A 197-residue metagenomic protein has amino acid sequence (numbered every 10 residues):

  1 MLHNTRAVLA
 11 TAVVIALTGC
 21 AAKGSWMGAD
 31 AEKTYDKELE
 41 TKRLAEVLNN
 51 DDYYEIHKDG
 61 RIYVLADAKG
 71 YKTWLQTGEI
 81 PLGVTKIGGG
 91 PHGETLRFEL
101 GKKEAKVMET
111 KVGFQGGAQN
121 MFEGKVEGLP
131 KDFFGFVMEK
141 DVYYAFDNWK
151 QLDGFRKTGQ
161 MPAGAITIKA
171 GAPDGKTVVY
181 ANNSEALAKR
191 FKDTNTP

Functional and structural regions predicted by a protein language model:
M1-L9: Bacterial N-terminal signal peptides that target proteins for export
L17-G19: C-terminal motif of bacterial Sec signal peptides marking the signal peptidase cleavage site
A21-K23: Bacterial signal peptide processing site
S25-D51: Post-signal peptide N-terminal segment of mature Sec-exported envelope proteins
K58-T95: N-terminal, post-signal-peptide region of Sec/Tat-exported proteins
R61-T73, E99-G101, D141-G154: Extracellular/lumenal glycan-associated surfaces
G83-F122, P173-P197: Repeat-associated, polar segments at repeat-unit boundaries in modular proteins
K125-P197: A charged, solvent-exposed segment within the mature domains of Sec-exported extracytoplasmic proteins
